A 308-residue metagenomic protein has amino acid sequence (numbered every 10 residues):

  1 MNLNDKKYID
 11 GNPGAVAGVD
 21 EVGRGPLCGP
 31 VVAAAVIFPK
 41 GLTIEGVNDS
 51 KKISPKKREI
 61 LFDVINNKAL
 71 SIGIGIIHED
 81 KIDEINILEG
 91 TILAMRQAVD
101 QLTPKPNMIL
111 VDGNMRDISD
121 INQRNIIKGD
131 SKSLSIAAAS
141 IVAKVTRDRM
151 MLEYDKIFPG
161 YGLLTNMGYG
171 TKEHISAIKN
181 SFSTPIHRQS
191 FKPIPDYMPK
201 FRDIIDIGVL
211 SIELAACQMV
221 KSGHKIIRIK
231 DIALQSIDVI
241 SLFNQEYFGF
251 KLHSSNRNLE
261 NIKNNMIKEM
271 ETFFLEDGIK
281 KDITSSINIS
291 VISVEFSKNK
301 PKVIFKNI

Functional and structural regions predicted by a protein language model:
M1-C217: RNase H-like, Mg2+-dependent phosphodiesterase core, and more generally RNA phosphate-backbone-engaging helix-loop
N2-K6, C217, V239, N299 (+1 more regions): N-terminal secretory targeting signals
P13, P106, Q245-E246, T284-S286: A general structural motif
V22, N114, I240, H253 (+1 more regions): Anionic group-transfer/hydrolysis microenvironments
G29-A33, L70-I72, I121, Q235-V239 (+3 more regions): Change "...and in nucleic-acid phosphodiester-cleaving endonucleases..." to "...and in nucleic-acid processing enzymes
P39-T43, Q245-Y247, S255-R257: Short, charged/polar surface micro-motifs in flexible loops or helix N-caps
C217-Y247: Active-site metal-binding core of divalent-cation-utilizing nuclease and nuclease-like domains
S222, I229-K230, N244, L252-P301 (+1 more regions): Catalytic cores of nucleic-acid endonucleases
